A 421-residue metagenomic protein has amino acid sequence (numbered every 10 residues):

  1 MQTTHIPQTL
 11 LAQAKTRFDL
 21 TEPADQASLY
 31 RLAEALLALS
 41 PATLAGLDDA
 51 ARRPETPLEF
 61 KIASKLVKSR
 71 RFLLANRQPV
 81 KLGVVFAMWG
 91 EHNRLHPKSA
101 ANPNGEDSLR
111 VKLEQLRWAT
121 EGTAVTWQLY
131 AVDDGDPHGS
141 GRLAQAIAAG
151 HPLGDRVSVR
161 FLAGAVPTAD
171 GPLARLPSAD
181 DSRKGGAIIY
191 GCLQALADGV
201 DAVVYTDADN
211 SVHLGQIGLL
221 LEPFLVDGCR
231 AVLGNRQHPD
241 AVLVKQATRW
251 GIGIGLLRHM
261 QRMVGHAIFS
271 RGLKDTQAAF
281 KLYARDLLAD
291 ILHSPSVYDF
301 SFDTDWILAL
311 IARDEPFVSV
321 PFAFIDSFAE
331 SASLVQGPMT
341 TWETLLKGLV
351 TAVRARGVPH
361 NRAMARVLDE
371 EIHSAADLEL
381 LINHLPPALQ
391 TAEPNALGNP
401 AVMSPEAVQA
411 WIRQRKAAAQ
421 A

Functional and structural regions predicted by a protein language model:
M1-E121: N-proximal low-complexity "stem/linker" segments adjacent to membrane-targeting elements
K81-L82, W118-Y130, L153-V157: Short loop->beta transition adjacent to catalytic acidic/histidine clusters or analogous donor-positioning motifs
A124, D133-L143: A conserved acidic beta->alpha catalytic loop
R142-D198: Active-site-proximal specificity loops/subdomain of glycosyltransferases
G199-S211: Short beta-strand-to-loop acidic/aromatic patch adjacent to the donor-nucleotide binding site
H213-R236: Conserved donor-nucleotide/metal-binding helix-loop-beta segment in metal-dependent transferases, i.e., the alpha-helix
V232-R249: Short beta-strand-to-loop element that shapes/binds the nucleotide-sugar donor at the catalytic cleft/hinge
R249-R356: Conserved catalytic loops of nucleotide-sugar-dependent glycosyltransferases that act on lipid-linked
